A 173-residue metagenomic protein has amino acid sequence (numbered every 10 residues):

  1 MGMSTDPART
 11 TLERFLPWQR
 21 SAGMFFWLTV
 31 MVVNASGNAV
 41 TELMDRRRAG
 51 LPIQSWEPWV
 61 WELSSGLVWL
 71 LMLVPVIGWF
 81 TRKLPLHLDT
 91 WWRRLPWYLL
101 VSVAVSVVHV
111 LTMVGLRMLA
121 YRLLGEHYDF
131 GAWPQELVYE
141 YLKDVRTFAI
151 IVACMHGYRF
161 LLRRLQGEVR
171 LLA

Functional and structural regions predicted by a protein language model:
G2-P96, L111-Q135, R164: N-terminal sensory and localization modules of signal-transduction and trafficking proteins
L100-L172: Cytosolic coiled-coil signaling helices that couple upstream sensory modules
